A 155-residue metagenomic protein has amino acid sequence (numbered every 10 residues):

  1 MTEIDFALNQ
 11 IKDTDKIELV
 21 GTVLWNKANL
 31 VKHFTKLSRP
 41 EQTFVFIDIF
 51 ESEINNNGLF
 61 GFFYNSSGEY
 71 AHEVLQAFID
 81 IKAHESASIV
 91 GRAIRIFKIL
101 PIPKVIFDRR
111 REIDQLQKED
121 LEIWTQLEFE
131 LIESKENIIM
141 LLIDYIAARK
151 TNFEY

Functional and structural regions predicted by a protein language model:
M1-V45, E51-N56, F63-Y64, G68-Y70 (+1 more regions): Extended, alpha-helix-rich binding/interface surfaces that flank or overlap catalytic cores and mediate recognition
